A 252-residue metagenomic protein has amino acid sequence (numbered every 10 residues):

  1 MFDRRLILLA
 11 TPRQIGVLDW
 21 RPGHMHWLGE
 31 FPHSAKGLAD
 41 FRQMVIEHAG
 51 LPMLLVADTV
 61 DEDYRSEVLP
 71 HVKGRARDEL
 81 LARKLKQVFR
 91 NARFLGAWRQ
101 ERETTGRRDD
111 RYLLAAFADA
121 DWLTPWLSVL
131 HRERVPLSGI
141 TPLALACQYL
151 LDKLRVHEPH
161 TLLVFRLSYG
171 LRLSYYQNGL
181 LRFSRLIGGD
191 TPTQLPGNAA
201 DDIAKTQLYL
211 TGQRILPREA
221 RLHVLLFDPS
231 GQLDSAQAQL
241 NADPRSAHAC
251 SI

Functional and structural regions predicted by a protein language model:
M1-I252: Hydrophobic/aromatic-enriched cytosolic interaction surfaces used to assemble or bind macromolecules
